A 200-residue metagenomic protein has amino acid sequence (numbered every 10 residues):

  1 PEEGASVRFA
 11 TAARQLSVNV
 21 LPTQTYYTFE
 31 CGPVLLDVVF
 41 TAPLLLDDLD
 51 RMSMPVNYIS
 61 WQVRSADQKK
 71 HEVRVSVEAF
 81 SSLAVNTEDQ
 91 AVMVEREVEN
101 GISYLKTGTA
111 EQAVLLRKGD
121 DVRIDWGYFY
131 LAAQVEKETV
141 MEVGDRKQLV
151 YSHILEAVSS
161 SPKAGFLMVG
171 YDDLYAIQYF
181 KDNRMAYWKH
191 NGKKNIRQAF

Functional and structural regions predicted by a protein language model:
G4-M54, V135-K147: Extended, loop-rich substrate-binding clefts of extracytoplasmic carbohydrate-active enzymes
L44-R51, Q62-F200: Acidic/polar, glycine-enriched structural segments that form the non-catalytic walls/loops of the carbohydrate-binding
